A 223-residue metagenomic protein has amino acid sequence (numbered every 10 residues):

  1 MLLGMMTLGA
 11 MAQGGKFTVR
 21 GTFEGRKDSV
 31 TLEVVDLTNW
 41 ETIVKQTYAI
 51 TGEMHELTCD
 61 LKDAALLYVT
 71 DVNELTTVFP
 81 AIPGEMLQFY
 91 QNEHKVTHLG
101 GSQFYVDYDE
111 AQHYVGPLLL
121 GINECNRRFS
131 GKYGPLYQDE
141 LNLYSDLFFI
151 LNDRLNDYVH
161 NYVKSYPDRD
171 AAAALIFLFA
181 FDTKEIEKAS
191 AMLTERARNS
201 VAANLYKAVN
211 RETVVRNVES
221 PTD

Functional and structural regions predicted by a protein language model:
M1-G9: Bacterial N-terminal signal peptides
A12-N156: A non-transmembrane, solvent-exposed segment enriched in polar/low-complexity residues
F149-Y166, E185-A189: Amphipathic alpha-helical coiled-coil segments
S165-L178: Amphipathic alpha-helical repeat scaffolds of TPR domains
A180-E185, R198: Alpha-helix capping and inter-helical loop/turn segments
I186-E195, T222: Alpha-helical repeat scaffolds
R198-V209: Boundary/linker segments of alpha-helical solenoid repeat arrays
R211-D223: N-terminal "domain-start" segment that seeds a small globular fold
